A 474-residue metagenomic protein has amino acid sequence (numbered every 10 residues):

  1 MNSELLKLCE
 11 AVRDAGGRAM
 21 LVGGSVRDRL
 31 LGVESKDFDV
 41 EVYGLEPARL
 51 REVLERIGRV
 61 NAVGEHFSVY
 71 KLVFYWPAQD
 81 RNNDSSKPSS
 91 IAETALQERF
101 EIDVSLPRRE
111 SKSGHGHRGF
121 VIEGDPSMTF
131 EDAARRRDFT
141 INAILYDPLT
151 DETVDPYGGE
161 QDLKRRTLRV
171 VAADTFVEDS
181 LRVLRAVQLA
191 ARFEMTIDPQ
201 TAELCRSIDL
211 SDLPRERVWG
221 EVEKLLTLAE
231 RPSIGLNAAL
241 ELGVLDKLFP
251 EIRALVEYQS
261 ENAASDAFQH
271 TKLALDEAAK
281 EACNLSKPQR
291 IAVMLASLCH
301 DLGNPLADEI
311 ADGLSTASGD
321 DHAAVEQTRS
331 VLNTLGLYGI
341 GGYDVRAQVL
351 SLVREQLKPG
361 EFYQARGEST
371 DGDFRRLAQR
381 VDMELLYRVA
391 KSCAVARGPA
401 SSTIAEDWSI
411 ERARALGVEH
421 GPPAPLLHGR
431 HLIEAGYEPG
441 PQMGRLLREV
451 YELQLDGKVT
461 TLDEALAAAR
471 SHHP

Functional and structural regions predicted by a protein language model:
M1-P474: Catalytic cores of the polymerase beta-like nucleotidyltransferase superfamily and closely associated nucleotide
